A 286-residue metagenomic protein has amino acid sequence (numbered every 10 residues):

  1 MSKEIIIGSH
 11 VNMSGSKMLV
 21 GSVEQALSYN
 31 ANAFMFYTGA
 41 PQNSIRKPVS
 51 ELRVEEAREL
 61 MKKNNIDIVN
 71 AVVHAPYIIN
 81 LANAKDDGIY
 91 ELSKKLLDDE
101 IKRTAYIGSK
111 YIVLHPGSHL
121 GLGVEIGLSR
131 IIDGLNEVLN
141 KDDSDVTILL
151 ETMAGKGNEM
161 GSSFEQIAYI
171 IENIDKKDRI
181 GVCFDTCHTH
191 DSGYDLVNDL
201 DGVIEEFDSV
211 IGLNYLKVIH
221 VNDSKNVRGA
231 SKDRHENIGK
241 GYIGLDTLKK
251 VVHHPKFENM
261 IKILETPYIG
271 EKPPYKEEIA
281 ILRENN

Functional and structural regions predicted by a protein language model:
M1-V73, A84-E100: N-terminal pre-domain/capping segments
S2-I7, N30-N32, N65-A71, Y106-K110 (+4 more regions): Short, well-ordered coil/turn segments that N-cap beta-strands
H10-S14, G39-P41, P76-I78, G117-H119 (+4 more regions): Active-site beta-loop-alpha junctions enriched in small/polar residues
K17, N80-G181: Active-site acidic/histidine proton-transfer and metal-coordination neighborhood in alpha/beta enzyme cores
A26, H74, T104, I112 (+4 more regions): Conserved, mostly hydrophobic/aromatic
E51-V73, I131-D143, A168-I174, Y242-H254: Alpha-helix-loop-beta-strand connector modules within alpha/beta enzyme cores
D87-D99, V124-N136, S163-N173, L200-E206 (+2 more regions): Short, electropositive alpha-helical surface patch
N136-I238: Acidic/histidine-rich catalytic cores of soluble enzymes
